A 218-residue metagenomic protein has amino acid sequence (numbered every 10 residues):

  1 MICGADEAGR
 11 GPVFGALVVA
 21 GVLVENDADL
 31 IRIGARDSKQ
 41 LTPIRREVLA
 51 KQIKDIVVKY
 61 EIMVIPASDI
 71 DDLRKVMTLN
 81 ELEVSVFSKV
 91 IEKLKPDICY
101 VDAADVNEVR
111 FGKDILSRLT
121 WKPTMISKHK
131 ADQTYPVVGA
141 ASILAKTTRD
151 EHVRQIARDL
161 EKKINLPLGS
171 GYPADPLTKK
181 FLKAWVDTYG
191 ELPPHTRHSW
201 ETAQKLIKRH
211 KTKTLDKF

Functional and structural regions predicted by a protein language model:
M1-F218: RNase H-like, Mg2+-dependent phosphodiesterase core, and more generally RNA phosphate-backbone-engaging helix-loop
